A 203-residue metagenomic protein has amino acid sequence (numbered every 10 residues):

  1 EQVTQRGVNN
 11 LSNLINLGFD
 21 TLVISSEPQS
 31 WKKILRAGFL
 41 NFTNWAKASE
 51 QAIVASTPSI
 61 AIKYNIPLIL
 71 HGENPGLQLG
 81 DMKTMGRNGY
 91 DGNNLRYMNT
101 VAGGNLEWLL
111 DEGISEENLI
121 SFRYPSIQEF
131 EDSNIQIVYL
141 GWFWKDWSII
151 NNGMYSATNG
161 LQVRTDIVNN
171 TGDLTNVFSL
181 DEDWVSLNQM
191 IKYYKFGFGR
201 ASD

Functional and structural regions predicted by a protein language model:
Q2-D203: Nucleotide-activated chemistry modules centered on ATP-dependent adenylation/adenylyltransferase
